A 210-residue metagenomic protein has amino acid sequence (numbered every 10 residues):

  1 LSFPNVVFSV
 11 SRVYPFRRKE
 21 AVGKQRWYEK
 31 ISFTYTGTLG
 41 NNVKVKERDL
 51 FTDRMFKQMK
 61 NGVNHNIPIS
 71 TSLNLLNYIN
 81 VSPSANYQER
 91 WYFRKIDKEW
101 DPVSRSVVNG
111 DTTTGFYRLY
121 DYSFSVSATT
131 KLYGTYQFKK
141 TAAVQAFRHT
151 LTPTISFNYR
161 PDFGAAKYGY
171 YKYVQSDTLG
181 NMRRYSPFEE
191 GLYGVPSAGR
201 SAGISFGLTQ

Functional and structural regions predicted by a protein language model:
L1-Q210: Outer-membrane beta-barrel proteins and related beta-barrel translocases across Gram-negative bacteria
